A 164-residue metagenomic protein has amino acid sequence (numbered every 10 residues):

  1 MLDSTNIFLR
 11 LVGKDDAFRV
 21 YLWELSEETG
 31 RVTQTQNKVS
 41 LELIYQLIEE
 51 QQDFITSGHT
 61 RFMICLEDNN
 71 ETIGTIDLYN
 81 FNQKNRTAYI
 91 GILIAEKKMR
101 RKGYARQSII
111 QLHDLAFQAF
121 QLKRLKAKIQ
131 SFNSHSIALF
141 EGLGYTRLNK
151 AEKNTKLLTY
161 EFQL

Functional and structural regions predicted by a protein language model:
M1-A17, E24, R61, D68-L164: Acyl-donor (CoA/ACP) binding surface of acyl/acetyltransferases
L11, L22, Q52-F54: Short secondary-structure boundary/capping segments within folded domains
K14-Y21, L41, Y45: An amphipathic alpha-helix signature
E28-E49: Conserved GNAT-fold acetyl-CoA-binding loop/helix
I48-Q52, L78: Short, P/G- and charge-enriched loop/turn segments at secondary-structure junctions
Q51-M63: A short helix-loop-beta-strand connector motif used in the catalytic cores of GNAT acetyltransferases and, in some
